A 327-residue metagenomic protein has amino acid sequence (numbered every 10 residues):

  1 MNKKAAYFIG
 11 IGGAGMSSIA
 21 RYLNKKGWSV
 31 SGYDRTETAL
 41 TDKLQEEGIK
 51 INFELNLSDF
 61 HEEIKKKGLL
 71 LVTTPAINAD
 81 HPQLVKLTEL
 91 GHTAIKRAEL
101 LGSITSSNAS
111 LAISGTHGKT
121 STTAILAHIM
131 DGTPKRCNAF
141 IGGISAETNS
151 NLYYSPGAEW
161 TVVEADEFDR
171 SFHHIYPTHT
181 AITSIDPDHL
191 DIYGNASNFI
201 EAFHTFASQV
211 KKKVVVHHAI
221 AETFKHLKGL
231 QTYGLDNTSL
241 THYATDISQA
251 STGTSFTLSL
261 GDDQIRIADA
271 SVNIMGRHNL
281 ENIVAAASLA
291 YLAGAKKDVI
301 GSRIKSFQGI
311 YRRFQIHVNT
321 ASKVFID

Functional and structural regions predicted by a protein language model:
N2-K4, Y22-W28, Q45, S58-K66 (+3 more regions): Phosphate-binding loop of NTP-binding sites
K3-A5, I9, E63-K65, L69 (+2 more regions): Adenine nucleotide phosphate-binding catalytic loops in nucleotide-utilizing enzymes
Y7-A20: Glycine-rich adenosine-cofactor-binding loop
I9, Y33-R35, V163-A165, V216-H217 (+1 more regions): Active-site flanking residues adjacent to catalytic metal/cofactor-binding acidic residues
G13, R35-T38: Helix N-cap at the beta1-alpha1 junction of Rossmann-like dinucleotide-binding domains, i.e., the first residues
D34-T36, G143, A219-I220, F307: Residues in the short beta-alpha loop(s) of Rossmann-like NAD(P)-binding domains
K50-E54: Conserved SAM-binding strand-loop segment of SAM-dependent methyltransferases
